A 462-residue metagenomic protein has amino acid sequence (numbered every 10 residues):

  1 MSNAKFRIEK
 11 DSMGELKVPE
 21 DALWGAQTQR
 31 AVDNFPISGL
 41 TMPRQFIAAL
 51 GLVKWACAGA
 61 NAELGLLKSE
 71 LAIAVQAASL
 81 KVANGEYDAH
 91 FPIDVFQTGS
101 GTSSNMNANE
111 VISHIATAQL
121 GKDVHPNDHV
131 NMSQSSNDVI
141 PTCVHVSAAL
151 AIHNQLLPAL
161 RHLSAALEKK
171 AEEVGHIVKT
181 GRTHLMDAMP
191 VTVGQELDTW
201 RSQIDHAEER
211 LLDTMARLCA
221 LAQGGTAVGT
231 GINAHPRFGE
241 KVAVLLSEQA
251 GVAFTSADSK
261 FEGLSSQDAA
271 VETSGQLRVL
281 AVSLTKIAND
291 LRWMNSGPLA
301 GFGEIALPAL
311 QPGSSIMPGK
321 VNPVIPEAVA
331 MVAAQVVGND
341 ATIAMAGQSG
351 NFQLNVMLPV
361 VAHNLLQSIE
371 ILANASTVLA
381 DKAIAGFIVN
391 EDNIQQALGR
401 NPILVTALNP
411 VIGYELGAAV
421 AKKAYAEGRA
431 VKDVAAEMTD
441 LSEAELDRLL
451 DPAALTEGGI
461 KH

Functional and structural regions predicted by a protein language model:
M1-H462: Conserved, well-structured ligand/cofactor-binding cores
